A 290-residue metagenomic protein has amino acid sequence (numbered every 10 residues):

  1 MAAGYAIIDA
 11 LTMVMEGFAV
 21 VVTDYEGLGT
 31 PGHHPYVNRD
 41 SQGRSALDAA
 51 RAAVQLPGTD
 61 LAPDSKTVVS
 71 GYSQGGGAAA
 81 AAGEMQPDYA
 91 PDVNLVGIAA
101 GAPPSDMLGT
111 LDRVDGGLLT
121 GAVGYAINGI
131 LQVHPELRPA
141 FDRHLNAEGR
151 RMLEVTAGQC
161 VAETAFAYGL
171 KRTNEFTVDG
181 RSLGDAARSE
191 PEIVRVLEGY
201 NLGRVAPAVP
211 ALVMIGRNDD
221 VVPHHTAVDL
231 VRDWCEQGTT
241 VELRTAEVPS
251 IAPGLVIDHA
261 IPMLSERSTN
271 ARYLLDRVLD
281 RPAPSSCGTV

Functional and structural regions predicted by a protein language model:
M1-M13, G17, P31: Short, surface-exposed "cap/lid" segments of acyl-processing enzymes
Y36-G58: Alpha/beta-hydrolase active-site loop
A52-G121: Primarily recognizes the serine-hydrolase "nucleophile elbow" in alpha/beta-hydrolase and SGNH/GDSL folds
V69, P207, L212-D219: Short beta-strand/loop motif that positions the catalytic acidic residue of the alpha/beta-hydrolase fold
P104-R204: Accessory cap/linker subdomain of secreted extracellular hydrolases
G184, R217-D219, V248-P249: Acidic beta-to-alpha connecting loop that harbors the catalytic carboxylate
S189, V194-R195, E236-V290: C-terminal catalytic histidine-bearing segment of alpha/beta-hydrolase fold enzymes
A206, D220-V228: Conserved alpha/beta-hydrolase "acid-adjacent" motif
